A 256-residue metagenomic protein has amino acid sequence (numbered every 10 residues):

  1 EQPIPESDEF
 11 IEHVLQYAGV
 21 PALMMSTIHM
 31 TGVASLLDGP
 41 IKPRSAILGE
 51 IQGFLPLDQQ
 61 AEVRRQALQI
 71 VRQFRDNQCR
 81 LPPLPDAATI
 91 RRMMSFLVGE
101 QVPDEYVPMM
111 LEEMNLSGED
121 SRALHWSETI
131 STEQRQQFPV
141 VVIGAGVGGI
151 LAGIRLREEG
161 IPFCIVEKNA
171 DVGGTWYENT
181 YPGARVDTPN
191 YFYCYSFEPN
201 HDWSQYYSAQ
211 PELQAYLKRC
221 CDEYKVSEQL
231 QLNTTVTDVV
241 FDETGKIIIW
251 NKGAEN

Functional and structural regions predicted by a protein language model:
E1-Q52: Non-catalytic protein-protein interaction scaffold segments in large eukaryotic complex-forming proteins
I11, Y177-Y216: Glycine-rich active-site loop/strand segments that organize a redox cofactor
L57-Y106, M110-M114, Q205-N256: Feature captures the FAD/FMN-dependent oxidoreductase FAD-binding
L116-F138: A short, basic/flexible loop-to-alpha-helix module at the beginning of a structural domain
R135-I165: N-terminal Rossmann-like FAD-binding beta1-loop-alpha1 element of flavoenzymes
G148, A170-D171, N200, T237: Short, solvent-exposed loop/turn segments at secondary-structure junctions
R157-P182: Glycine-rich FAD pyrophosphate-binding loop
